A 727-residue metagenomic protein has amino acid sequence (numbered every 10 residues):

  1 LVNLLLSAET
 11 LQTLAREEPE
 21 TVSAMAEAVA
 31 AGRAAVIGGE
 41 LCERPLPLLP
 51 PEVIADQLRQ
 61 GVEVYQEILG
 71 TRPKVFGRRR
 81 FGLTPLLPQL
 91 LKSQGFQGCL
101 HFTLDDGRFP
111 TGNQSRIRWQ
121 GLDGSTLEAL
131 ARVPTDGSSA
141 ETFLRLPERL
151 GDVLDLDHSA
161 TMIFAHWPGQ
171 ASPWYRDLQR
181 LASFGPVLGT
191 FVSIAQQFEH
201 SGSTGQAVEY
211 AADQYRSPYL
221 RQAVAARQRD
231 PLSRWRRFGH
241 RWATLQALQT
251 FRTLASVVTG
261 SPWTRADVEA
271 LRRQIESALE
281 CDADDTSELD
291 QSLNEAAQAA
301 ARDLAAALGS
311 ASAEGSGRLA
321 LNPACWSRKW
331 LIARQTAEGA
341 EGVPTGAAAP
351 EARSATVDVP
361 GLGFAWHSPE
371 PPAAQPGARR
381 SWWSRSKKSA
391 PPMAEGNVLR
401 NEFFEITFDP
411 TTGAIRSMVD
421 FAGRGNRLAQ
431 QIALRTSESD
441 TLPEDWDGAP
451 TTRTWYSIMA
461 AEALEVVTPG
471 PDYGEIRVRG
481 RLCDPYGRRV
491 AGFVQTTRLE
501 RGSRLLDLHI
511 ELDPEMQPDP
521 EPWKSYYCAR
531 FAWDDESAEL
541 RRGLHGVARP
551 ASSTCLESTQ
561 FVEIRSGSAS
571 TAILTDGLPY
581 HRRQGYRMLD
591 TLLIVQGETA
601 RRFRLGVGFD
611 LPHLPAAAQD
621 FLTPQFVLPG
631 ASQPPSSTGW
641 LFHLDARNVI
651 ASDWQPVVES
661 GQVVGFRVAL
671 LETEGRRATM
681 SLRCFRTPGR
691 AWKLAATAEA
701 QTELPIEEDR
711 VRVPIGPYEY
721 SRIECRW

Functional and structural regions predicted by a protein language model:
L1-L49, V53-D56, V64-Y65, F96 (+5 more regions): N-terminal catalytic cores of secreted or lumenal carbohydrate-active enzymes
V2, A31-A35, L69-P73, Q94-G98 (+3 more regions): Loop/turn elements at helix/coil->beta-strand transitions in domains of secreted/extracellular proteins
L5-A15, G39-A55, G70-F81, F102-D105 (+2 more regions): The substrate-binding groove and active-site-proximal loops of carbohydrate-active enzymes, especially glycoside
E20-G39, P88, K92-P110, R118-S125: Acidic, His- and aromatic-enriched active-site or binding-groove loops in soluble protein domains that engage sugars
E52-S93, R145-I163: CE4/NodB-like, metal-dependent polysaccharide N-deacetylase domain that modifies extracellular/periplasmic N-acetylated
E67-N113, P173-D177, L508: Catalytic domains of cell-wall/extracellular-matrix polysaccharide-remodeling enzymes, centered on de-N-acetylation
L87-S93, D106, S115-R116, W174 (+3 more regions): C-terminal (or distal) subdomains of carbohydrate-active enzymes
G124-S312, P323, D484-P485, S568-Q633 (+1 more regions): Catalytic grooves of carbohydrate-active enzymes
